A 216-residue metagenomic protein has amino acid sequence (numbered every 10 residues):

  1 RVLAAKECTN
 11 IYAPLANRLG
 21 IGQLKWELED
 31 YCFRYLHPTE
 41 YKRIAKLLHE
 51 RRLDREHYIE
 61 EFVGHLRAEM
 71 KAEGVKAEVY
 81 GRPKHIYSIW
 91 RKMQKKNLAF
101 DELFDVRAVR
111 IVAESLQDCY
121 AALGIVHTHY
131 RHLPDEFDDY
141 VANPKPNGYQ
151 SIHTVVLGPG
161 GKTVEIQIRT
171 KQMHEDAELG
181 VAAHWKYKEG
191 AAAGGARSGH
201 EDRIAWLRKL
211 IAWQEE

Functional and structural regions predicted by a protein language model:
R1-E216: Nucleic-acid processing machinery
